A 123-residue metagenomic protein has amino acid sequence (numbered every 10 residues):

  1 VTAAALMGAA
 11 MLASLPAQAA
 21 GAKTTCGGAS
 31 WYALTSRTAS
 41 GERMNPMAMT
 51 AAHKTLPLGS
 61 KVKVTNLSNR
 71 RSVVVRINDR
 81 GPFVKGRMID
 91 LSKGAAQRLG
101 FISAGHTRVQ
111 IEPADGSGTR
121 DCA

Functional and structural regions predicted by a protein language model:
T2-A123: Secreted/periplasmic proteins
